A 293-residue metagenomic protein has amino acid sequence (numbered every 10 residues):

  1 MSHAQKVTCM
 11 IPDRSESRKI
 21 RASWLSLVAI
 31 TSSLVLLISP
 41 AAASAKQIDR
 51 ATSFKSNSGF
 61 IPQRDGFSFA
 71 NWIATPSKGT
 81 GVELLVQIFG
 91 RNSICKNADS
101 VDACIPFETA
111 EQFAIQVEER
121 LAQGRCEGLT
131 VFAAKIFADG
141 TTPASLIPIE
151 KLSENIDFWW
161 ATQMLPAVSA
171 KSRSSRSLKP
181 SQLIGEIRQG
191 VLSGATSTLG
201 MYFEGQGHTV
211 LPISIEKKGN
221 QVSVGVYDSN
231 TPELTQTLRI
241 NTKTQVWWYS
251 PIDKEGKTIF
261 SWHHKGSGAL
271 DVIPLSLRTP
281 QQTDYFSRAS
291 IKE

Functional and structural regions predicted by a protein language model:
M1-A22: N-terminal secretory signal peptides that target proteins for export/translocation
S26-L37: Bacterial N-terminal signal peptides
A43-K151: Active-site-adjacent structural segments surrounding the nucleophilic cysteine of cysteine proteases and isopeptidases
F132-G207, S229: Conserved active-site-adjacent core of cysteine acyl-enzyme catalytic domains
E204-G207, E216-E293: Cys-His-centered catalytic/binding microenvironment captured across papain-like cysteine peptidases and homologous
